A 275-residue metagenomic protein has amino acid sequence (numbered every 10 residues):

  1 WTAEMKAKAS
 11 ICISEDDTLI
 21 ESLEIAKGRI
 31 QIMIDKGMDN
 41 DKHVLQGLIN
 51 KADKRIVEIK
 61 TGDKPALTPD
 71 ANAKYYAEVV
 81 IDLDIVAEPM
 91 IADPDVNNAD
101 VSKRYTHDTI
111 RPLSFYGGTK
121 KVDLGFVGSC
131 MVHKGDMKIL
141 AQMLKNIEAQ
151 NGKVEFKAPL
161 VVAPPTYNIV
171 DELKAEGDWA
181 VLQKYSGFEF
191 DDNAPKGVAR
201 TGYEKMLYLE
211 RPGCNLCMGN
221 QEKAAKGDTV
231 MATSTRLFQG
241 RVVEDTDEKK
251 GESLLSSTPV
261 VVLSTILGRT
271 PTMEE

Functional and structural regions predicted by a protein language model:
W1-E275: Fe-S-dependent hydro-lyases/dehydratases of central metabolism
